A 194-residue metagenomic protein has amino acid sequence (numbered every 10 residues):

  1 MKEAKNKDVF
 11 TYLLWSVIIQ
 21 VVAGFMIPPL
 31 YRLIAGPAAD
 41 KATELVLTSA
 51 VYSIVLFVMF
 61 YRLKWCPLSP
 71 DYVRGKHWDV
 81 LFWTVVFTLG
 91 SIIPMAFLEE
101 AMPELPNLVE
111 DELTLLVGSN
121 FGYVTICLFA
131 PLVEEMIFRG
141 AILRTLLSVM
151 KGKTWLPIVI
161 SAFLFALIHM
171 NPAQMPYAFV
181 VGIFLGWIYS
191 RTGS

Functional and structural regions predicted by a protein language model:
M1-L81, E100: N-terminal, membrane-interfacial amphipathic/helix-forming hydrophobic leader that caps and precedes the first
Y12-I19, W83-F87, T125-A130, I160-L164: Alpha-helical transmembrane segments of MFS and MFS-like solute carriers/permeases
Q20-F25, L89-I93, A162-M170: Aromatic-anchored segments of alpha-helical transmembrane domains
P28, L56-L63, M95, I126 (+2 more regions): Structural signal for membrane-spanning alpha-helices in multi-pass inner-membrane proteins, emphasizing helix cores
L30-Y31, L98, L146, I188: Broad structural signal for hydrophobic residues in well-ordered alpha-helices, predominantly aliphatic
D40-K41, P67-M136, L143-V149: Juxtamembrane helix-loop-helix connectors linking adjacent transmembrane helices in multi-pass membrane enzymes
S49-S53, T88, A162, G182: Residue-level recognition of pore/gate-forming positions within transmembrane alpha-helices of multi-pass
N120-S194: Transmembrane helix-loop-helix hairpins at the membrane interface of multi-pass integral membrane proteins
